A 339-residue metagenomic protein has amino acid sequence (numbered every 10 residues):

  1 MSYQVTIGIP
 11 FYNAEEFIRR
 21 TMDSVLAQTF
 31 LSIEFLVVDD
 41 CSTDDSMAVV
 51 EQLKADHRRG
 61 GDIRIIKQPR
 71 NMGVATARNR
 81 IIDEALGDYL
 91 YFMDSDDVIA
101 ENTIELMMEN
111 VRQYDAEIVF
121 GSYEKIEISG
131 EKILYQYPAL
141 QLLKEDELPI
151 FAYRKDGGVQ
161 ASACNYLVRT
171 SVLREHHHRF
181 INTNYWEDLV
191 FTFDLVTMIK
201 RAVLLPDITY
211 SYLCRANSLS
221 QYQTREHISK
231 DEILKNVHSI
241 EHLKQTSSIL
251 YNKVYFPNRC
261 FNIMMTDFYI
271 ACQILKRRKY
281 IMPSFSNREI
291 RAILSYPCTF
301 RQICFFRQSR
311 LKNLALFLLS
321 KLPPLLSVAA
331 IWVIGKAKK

Functional and structural regions predicted by a protein language model:
M1-L26: N-proximal low-complexity "stem/linker" segments adjacent to membrane-targeting elements
F17-R19, D44-L53, V98, N102-I104: Acidic helix N-cap motif at the loop->helix transition within catalytic regions of sugar-transfer enzymes
S24, D39-V49, R70: A conserved acidic beta->alpha catalytic loop
S32-C41, R64-Q68, D94-S95: Short beta-strand/loop segment that forms part of the nucleotide-sugar
I65-A85, L106: Glycine-rich, basic loop-to-helix element that forms the pyrophosphate-binding segment of sugar-nucleotide handling
L90: Short aromatic/hydrophobic "clamp" motif used to bind/position activated sugar donors
S95-V203, L213-S229: Donor-binding/catalytic cores of nucleotide-activated saccharide and glycerol-phosphate transferases/polymerases
L275-K339: Membrane-interface aromatic/basic loop that binds lipid-linked glycans or pyrophosphate carriers, typified by
